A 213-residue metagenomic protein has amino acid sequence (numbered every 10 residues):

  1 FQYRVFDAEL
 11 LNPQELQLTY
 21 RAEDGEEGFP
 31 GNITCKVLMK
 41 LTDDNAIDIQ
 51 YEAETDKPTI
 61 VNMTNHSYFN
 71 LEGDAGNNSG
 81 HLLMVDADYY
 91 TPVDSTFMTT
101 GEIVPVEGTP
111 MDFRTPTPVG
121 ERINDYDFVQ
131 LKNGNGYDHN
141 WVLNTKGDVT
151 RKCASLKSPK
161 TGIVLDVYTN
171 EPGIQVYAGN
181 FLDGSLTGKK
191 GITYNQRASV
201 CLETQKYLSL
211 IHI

Functional and structural regions predicted by a protein language model:
F1-D44: Extended, loop-rich substrate-binding clefts of extracytoplasmic carbohydrate-active enzymes
A8, N144, V149-Y207: Acidic/His-leaning functional-site neighborhoods
T19-D24, E54, Q205-Y207: Generic short beta-strand segments
E23, E52-P58, D86-Y90: Short, solvent-exposed aromatic-acidic interface loops
M39, I47-T55: Short, well-ordered beta-strand segments enriched in hydrophobic/aromatic residues
G76-P159, V164: Active-site/ligand-binding surface loops and adjacent short beta/alpha elements that line catalytic pockets across
I211-I213: Conserved small/polar residues in nucleotide/adenosyl-binding loops
